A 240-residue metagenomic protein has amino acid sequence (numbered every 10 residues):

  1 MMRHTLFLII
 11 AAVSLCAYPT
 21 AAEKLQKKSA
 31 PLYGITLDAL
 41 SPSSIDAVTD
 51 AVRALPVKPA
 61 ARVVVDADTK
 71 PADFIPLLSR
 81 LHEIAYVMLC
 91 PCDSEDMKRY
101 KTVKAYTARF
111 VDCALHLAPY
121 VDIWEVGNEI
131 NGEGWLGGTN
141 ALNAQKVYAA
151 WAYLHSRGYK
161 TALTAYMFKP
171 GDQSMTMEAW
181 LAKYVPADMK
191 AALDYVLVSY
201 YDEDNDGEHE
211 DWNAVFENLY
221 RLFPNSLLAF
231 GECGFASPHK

Functional and structural regions predicted by a protein language model:
I10-P19: Hydrophobic h-region of N-terminal signal peptides that target proteins for export in Gram-negative bacteria
A22-D68: Boundary/entry segment of secreted carbohydrate-active catalytic domains
L25-K27, D46-P56, A72-M88, D112-P119 (+2 more regions): Acidic (Asp/Glu)-rich catalytic clusters
D66-D68, L89-K98, I130: Aromatic-lined carbohydrate-binding surfaces of glycoside hydrolases
L89-D93, D122, N128, A165 (+4 more regions): Aromatic- and acid-rich polysaccharide-binding/catalytic face of secreted or lumenal carbohydrate-active enzymes
R99-V126, L142-H155, T176-A192: An active-site-proximal structural segment forming one wall of the substrate-binding cleft that immediately precedes
V111-N140, A162-K169, Y200-D202: Active-site groove signature of glycoside hydrolases
Y148-E178, Y195, N225-H239: Aromatic-lined carbohydrate-recognition surfaces of secreted/lumenal glycan-active proteins
